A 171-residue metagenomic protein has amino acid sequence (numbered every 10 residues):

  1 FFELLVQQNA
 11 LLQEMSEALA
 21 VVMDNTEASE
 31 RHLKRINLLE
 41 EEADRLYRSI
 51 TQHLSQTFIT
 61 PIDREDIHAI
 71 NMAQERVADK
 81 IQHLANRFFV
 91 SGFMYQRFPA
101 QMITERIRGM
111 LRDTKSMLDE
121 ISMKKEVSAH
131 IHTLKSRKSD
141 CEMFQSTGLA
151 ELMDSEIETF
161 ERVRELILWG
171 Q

Functional and structural regions predicted by a protein language model:
F1-Q171: Cytosolic, long alpha-helical scaffolding segments
